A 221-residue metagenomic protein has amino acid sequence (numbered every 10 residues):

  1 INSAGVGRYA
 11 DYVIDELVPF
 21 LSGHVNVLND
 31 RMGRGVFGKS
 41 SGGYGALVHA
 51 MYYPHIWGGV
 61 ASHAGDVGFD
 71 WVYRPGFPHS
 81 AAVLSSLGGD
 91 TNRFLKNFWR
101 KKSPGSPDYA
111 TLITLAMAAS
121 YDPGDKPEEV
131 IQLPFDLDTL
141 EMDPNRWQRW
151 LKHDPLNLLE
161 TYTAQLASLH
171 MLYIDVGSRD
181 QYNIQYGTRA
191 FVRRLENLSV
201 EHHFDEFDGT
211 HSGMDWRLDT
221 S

Functional and structural regions predicted by a protein language model:
I1-S221: Non-catalytic cap/lid and distal C-terminal segments of serine-dependent acyl enzymes
